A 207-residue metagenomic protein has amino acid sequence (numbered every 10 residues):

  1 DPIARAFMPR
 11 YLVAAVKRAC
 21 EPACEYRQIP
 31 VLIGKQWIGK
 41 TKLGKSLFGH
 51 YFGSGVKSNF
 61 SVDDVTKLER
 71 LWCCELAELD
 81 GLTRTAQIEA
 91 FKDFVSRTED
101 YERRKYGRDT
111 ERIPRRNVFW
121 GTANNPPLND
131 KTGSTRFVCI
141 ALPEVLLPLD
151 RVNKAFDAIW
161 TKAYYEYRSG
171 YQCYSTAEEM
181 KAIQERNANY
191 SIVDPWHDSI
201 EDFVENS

Functional and structural regions predicted by a protein language model:
D1-C73: P-loop NTPase catalytic core of nucleic-acid-dependent motor ATPases
C24-Q28, G55-V56, F60-E89, D93-V95 (+1 more regions): Feature primarily recognizes SF3-like P-loop helicase cores of small DNA viruses
